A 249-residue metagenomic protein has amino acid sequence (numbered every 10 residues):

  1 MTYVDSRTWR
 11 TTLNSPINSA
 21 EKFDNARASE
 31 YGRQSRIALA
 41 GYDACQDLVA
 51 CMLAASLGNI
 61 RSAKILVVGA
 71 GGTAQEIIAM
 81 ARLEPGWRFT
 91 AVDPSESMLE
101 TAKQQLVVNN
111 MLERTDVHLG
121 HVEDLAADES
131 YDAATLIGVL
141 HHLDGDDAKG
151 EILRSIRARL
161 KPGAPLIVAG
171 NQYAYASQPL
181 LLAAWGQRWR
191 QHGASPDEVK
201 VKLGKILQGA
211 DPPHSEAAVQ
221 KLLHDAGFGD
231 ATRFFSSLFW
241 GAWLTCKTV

Functional and structural regions predicted by a protein language model:
M1-G32, W185-G186: N-terminal, positively charged/glycine-rich alpha-helical extensions of SAM-dependent methyltransferases
G41-K64: Conserved alpha-helix/loop element of class I SAM-dependent methyltransferases that forms part of the SAM/SAH-binding
R61-D124: Class I SAM-dependent methyltransferase SAM/SAH-binding core
T135-G138: A conserved beta-strand element that flanks and buttresses the S-adenosyl-L-methionine
G150-P162: A short glycine-rich, Lys/Arg-flanked "PGG" loop and its adjoining helix->strand segment in the class I
L160-N171: Conserved beta-strand signature within the Rossmann-like core of class I S-adenosyl-L-methionine
A169-A226: C-terminal alpha-helical "lid/dimerization" subdomain adjacent to the S-adenosyl-L-methionine
Q220-V249: Core SAM-dependent methyltransferase catalytic element
